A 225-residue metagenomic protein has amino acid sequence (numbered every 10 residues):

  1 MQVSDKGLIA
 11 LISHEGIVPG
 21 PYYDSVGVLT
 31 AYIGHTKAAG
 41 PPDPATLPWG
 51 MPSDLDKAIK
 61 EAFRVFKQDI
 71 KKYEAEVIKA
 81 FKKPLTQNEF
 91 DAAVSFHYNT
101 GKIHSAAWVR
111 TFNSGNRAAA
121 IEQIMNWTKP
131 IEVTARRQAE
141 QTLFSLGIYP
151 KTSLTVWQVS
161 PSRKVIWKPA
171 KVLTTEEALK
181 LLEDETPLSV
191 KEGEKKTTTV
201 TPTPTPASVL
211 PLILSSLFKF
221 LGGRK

Functional and structural regions predicted by a protein language model:
M1-I9, H14-G20, V26, H35-A38 (+1 more regions): Long, amphipathic alpha-helical surface segments
P21-Y23, P84-L85: Short, conserved, surface-exposed binding loops centered on an aromatic residue
Y23-W49: Substrate-binding/active-site groove segments that recognize and process beta-1,4-linked N-acetyl-hexosamine
V28, Q87-F90, R117: Short runs of predominantly hydrophobic/aromatic residues within well-ordered alpha helices that form helix-helix
T30-Y32, A92-H97, A120-Q123: Structural recognition of the beta-strand scaffold that forms the well-ordered cores of secreted hydrolase catalytic
A45-K82, Q87-S105, V109: Alpha-helical segment that forms one wall of the substrate-binding/catalytic cleft in peptidoglycan-active domains
